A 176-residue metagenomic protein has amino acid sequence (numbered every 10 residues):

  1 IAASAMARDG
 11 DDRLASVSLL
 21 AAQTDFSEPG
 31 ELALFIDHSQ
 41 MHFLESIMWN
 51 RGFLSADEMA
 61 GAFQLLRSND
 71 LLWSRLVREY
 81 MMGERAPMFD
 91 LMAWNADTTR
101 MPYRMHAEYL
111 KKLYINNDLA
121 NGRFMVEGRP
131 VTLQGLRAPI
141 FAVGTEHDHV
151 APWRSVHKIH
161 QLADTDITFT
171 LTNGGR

Functional and structural regions predicted by a protein language model:
I1: Catalytic nucleophile serine of serine hydrolases, specifically the conserved "nucleophile elbow" pentapeptide
S4-H106: Alpha/beta-hydrolase-fold enzymes
A7-D11, I115, H149, L162-T165 (+1 more regions): Short, well-ordered loop/turn and helix-capping segments at boundaries between secondary-structure elements and domains
N95-V131, A138: Mobile cap/lid helix-loop segments that gate and shape the active-site cleft of serine hydrolases
L110, I159, A163-R176: Catalytic histidine neighborhood in serine/cysteine hydrolases with alpha/beta-hydrolase-type architecture
L136, A142-G144, D148: Short beta-strand/loop motif that positions the catalytic acidic residue of the alpha/beta-hydrolase fold
H149-S155: Conserved alpha/beta-hydrolase "acid-adjacent" motif
